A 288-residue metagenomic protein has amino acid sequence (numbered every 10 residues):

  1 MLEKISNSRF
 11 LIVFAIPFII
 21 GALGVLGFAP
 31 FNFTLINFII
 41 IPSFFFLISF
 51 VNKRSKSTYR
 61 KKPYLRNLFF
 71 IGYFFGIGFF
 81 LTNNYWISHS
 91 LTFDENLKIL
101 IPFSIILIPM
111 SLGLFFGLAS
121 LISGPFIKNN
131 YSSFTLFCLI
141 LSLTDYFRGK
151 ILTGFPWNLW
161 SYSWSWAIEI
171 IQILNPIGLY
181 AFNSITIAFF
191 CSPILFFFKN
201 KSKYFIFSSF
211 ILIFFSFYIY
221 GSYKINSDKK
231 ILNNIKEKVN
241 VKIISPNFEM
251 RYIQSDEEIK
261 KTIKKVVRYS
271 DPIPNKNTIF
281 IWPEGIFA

Functional and structural regions predicted by a protein language model:
L2-D228: Membrane-embedded alpha-helical bundles of multi-pass enzymes that act on lipidic or dolichyl-linked glycan substrates
G221-A288: Soluble catalytic regions of membrane-associated enzymes that act on cell-envelope and secretory-pathway components
